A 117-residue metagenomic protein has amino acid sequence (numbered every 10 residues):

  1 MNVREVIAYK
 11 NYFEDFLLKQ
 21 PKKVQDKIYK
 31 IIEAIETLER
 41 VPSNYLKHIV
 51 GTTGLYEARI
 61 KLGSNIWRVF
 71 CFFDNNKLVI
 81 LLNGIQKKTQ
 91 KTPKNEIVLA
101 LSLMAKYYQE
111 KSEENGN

Functional and structural regions predicted by a protein language model:
M1-I66, N75-V79, K87-N117: Basic, Lys/Arg-enriched alpha-helical interface segments
L82: ATP-dependent carboxylate-activation loops
